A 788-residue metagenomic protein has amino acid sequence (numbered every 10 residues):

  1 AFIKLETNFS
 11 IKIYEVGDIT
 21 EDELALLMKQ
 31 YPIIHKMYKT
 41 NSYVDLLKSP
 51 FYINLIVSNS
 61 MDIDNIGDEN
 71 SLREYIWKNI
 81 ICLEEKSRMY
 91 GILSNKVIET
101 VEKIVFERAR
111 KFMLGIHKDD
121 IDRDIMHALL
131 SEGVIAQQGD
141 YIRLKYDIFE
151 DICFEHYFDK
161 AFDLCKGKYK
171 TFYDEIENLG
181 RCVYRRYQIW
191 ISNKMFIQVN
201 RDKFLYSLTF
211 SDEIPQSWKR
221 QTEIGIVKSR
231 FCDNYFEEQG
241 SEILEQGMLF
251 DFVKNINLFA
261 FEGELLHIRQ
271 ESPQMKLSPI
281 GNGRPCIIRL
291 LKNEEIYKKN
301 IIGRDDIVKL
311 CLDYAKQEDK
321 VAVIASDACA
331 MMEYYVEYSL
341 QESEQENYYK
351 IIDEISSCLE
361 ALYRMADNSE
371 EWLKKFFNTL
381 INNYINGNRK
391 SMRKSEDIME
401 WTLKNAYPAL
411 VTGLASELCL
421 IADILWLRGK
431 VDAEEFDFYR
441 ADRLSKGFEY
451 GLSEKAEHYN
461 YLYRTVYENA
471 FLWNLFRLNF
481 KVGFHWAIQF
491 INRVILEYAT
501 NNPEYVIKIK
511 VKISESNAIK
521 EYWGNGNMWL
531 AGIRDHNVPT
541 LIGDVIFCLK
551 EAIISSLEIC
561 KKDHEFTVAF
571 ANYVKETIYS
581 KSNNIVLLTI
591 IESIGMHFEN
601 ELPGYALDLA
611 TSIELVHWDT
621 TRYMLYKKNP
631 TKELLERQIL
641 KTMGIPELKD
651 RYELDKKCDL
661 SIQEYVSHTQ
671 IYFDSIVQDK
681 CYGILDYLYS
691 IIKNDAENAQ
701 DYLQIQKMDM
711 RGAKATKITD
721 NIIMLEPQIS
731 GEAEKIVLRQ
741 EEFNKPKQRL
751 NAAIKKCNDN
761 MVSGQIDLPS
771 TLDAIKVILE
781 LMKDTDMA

Functional and structural regions predicted by a protein language model:
A1, K12, V16, K96-K103 (+3 more regions): Secondary-structure-rich domain cores
L5-K39, I56, W77-E84: Conserved small helical "lid"/interfacial subdomain of P-loop NTPases
K36, M61-E69, M113-H117, Y157-K166 (+2 more regions): Short, solvent-exposed secondary-structure capping/transition elements
Y43-S58: The conserved phosphate-sensing helix
S60-H127, Q138-R143, D147, D159-D163 (+1 more regions): Winged-helix-like regulatory helical subdomains adjacent to P-loop NTPase cores
N70-Y75, D122, D147-D159, Y206-D212 (+2 more regions): Amphipathic alpha-helical scaffolding segments
R110-M113, Q138, A161-N502, W529-S556 (+3 more regions): Extended amphipathic alpha-helical scaffold segments
Y505-D535: Membrane-active, amphipathic/fusogenic segments and juxtamembrane/transmembrane anchors that bind or insert into lipid
